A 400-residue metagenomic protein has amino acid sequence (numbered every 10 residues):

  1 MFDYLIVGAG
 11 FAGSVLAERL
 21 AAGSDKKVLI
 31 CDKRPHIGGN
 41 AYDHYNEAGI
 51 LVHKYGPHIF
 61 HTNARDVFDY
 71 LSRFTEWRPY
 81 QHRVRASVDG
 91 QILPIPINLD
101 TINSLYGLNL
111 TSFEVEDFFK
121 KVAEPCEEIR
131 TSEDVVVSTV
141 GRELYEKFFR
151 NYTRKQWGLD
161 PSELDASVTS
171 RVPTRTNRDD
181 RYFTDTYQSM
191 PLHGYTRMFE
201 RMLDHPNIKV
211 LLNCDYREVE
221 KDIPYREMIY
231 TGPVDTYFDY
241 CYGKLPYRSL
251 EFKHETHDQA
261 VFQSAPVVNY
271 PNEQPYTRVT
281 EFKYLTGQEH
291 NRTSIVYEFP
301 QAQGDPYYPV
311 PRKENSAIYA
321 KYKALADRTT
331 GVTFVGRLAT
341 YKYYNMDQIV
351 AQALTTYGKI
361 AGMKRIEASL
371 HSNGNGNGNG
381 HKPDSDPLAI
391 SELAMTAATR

Functional and structural regions predicted by a protein language model:
D3-Y4, E227: Structural motif
Y4-I30: N-terminal Rossmann-like FAD-binding beta1-loop-alpha1 element of flavoenzymes
E18, A22, D43, D204 (+3 more regions): Short, well-ordered alpha-helices that flank and scaffold nucleotide-derived cofactor binding pockets
A21-E47: Glycine-rich FAD pyrophosphate-binding loop
A48-A123: Dinucleotide-binding Rossmann-like beta1-alpha1 core, especially the glycine-rich loop that anchors the ADP
D89-P94, L99-E227, T231-P233, F238: Active-site/ligand-binding neighborhood in enzyme catalytic cores
Y225-R226, D235-S369: C-terminal segments that line or cap access tunnels to active or ligand-binding sites in enzymes and enzyme-associated
A361-R400: Active-site-proximal substrate-binding core of FAD-dependent oxidoreductases
